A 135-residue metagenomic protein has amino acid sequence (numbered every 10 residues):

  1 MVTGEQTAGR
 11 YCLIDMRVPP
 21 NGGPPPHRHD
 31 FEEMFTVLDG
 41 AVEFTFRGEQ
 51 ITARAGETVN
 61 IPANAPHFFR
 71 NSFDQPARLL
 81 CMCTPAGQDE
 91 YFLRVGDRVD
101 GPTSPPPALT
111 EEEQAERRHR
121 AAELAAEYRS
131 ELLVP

Functional and structural regions predicted by a protein language model:
M1-P26, F31, Y91: A short glycine-rich, His/Asp/Glu-containing loop-to-beta-strand
V2, P19, L38, R54 (+2 more regions): Residue-level detector of conserved, well-ordered beta-strand and adjacent loop positions that form binding/recognition
Q6, A41, G48-P66: Short acidic-glycine-tyrosine-enriched beta hairpin
T7, A63-D89: Ligand-binding loop in jelly-roll beta-barrel domains
D15-R17, A41, M82: Residue-level recognition of well-ordered beta-strand positions that form the cores of beta-sheet-rich folds across
M16, P26-R28, E32-V37, I51 (+1 more regions): His/acidic/aromatic-lined binding-pocket segments of jelly-roll/cupin-type domains and related regulatory beta-sandwich
G22, V42, Q50, E57 (+3 more regions): Hydrophobic small-molecule pocket/channel-lining residues, especially in calycin-type beta-barrels
V95-P135: Acidic/histidine-enriched, glycine/proline-rich intrinsically disordered or flexible terminal extensions
